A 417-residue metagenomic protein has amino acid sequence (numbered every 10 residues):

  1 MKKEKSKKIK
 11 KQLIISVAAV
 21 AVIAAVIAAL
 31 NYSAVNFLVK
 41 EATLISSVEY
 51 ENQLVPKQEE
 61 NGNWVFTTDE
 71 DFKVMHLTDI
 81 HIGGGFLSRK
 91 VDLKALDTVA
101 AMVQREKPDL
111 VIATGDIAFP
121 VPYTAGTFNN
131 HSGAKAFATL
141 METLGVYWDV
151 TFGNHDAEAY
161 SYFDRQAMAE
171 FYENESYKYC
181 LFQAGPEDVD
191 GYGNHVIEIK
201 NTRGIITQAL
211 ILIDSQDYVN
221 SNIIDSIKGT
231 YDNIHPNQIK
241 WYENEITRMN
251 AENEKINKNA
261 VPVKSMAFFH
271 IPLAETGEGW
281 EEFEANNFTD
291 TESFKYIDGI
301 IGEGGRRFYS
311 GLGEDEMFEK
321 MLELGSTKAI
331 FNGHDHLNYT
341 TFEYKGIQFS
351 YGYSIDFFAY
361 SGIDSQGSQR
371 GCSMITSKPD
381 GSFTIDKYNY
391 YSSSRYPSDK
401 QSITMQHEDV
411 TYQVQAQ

Functional and structural regions predicted by a protein language model:
Y32-H131, A136: N-terminal active-site segment of His-dependent metallophosphoesterases
L38-N63, S132-A260, F357, C372-T376: Extended active-site neighborhood of metal-dependent phosphoesterases/phosphodiesterases
H76-T78, V111-D116, W148-N154, N259-V261 (+4 more regions): Active-site neighborhood of phospho(di)ester-bond hydrolases with catalytic His/Asp-centered motifs
G83-G85, F119-P122, V150-Y162, Y218-S221 (+4 more regions): Active-site environment of divalent metal-dependent phosphoester hydrolases
L87-V91, G115-T139, D156-Y177, G279 (+1 more regions): Metal-dependent catalytic neighborhoods of phosphoester/phosphodiester hydrolases
M249-N259, Y353-A359, Q366, S373-Q417: A short C-terminal boundary segment appended to hydrolase-like catalytic domains
K255-G325, Y412-V414: Active-site-proximal segments of metal-dependent phosphoesterases and phosphodiesterases across multiple
K295-M374: Conserved beta-sheet core of the metallophosphoesterase superfamily
